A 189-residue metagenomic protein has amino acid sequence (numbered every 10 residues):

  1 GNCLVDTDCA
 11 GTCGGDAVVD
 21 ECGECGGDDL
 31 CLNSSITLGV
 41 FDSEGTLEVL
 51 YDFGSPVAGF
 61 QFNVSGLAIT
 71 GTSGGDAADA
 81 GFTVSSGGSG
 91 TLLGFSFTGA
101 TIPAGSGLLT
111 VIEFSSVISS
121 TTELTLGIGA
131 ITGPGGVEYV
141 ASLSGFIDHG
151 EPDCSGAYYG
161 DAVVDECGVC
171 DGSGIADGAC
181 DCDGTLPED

Functional and structural regions predicted by a protein language model:
G1-D189: Primarily marks secretory-pathway-exposed extracellular/lumenal segments that are disulfide- and glycosylation-prone
